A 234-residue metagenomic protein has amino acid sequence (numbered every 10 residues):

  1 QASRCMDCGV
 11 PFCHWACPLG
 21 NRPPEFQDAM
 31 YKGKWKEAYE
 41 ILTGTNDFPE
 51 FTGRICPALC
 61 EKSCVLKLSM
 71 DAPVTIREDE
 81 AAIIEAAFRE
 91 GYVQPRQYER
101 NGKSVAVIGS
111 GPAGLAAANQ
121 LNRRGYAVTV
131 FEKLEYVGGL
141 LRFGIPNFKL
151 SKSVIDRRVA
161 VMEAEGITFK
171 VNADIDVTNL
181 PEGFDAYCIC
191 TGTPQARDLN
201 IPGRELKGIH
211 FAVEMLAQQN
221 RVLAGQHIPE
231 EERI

Functional and structural regions predicted by a protein language model:
Q1, E80-I234: Residues forming the flavin
Q1-A2, N21-R54, M70-Q97, Q219-N220: Ferredoxin-type iron-sulfur electron-transfer modules in oxidoreductases and energy-metabolism complexes
R4-D7, G44, F48, K62-L66 (+1 more regions): General structural signal for alpha-helix termini and helix-helix connectors
D7-F12, N46, K149-K152: A ubiquitous short alpha-helical element
D7-K32, G53-I83, T129, K133-Y136 (+2 more regions): Iron-sulfur cluster-binding cysteine motifs and their immediate structural context in ferredoxin-like electron-transfer
P11, P23-P24, P49, P57 (+6 more regions): Proline-rich intrinsically disordered, low-complexity coils
